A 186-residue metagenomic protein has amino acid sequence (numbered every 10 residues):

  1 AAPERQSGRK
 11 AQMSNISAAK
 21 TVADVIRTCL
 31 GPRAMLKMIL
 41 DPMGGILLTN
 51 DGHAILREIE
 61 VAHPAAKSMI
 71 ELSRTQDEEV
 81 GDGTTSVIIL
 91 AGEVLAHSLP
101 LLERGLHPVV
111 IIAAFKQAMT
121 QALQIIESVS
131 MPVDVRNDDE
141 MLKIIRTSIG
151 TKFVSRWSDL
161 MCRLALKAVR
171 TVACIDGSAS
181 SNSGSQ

Functional and structural regions predicted by a protein language model:
A1-Q186: N-terminal glycine-/lysine-enriched basic segments
